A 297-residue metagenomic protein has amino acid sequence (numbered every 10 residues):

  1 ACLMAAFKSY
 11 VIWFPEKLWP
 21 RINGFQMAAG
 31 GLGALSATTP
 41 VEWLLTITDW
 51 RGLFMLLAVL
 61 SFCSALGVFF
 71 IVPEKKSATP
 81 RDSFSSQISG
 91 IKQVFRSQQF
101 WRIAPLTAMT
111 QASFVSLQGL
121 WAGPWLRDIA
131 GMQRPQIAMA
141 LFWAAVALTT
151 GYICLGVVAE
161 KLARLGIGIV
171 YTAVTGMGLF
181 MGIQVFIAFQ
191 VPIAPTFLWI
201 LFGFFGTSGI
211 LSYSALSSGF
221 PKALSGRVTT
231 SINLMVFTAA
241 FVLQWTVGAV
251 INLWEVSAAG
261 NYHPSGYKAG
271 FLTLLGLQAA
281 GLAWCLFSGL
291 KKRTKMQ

Functional and structural regions predicted by a protein language model:
A1-A29: Cytoplasmic helix-loop-helix junction between adjacent transmembrane helices in 12-TM secondary transporters
F25-P73: Helix-loop-helix hairpin linking two adjacent transmembrane segments in secondary transporters
G52-F70, K268-F287: Symmetry-related core transmembrane helices of the 12-TM Major Facilitator Superfamily/SLC fold
P73-A104: Juxtamembrane intracellular "pre-TM" segments in multi-pass secondary transporters
Q98-G156, S217, L243-G248: Extracytoplasmic gate region of multi-pass secondary transporters
Y152-I167: Helix-to-loop junctions at the C-terminal end of transmembrane segments in multipass secondary transporters
I169-V185: Structural signature of the two symmetry-related core transmembrane helices
K222-V256: A late C-terminal transmembrane helix in Major Facilitator Superfamily
